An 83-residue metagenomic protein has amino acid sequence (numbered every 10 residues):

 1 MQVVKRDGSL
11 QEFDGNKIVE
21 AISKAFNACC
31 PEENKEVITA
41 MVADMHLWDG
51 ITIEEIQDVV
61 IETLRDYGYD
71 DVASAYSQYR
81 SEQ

Functional and structural regions predicted by a protein language model:
M1-Q83: Long, C-terminal-biased catalytic regions of enzyme "large/alpha" subunits
